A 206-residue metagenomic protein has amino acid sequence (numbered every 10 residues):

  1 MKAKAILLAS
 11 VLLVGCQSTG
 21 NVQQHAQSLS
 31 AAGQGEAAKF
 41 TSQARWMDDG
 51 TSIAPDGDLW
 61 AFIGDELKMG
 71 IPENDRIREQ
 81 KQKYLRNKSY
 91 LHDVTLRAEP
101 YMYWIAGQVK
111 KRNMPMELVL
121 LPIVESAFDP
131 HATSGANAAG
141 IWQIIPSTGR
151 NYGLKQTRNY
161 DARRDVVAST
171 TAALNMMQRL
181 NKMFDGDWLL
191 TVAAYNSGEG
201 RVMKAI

Functional and structural regions predicted by a protein language model:
K2-A9: Sec-dependent signal peptide recognition, specifically the positively charged N-region followed immediately by
K4, G15-N113, L118: An acidic, Gly/Ser/Thr/Pro-rich helix-cap/linker signature
V11-L13: Repetitive helical segments and hydrophobic/amphipathic motifs
K81-L91, F128-A138, Q143-L190, I206: Substrate-binding clefts and substrate-entry loops adjacent to catalytic sites of polymer-processing enzymes acting on
P100-W104, P122, Q143, L174-N175: A generic alpha-helix surface/boundary motif
Q108, L121, R179-L180: A generic secondary-structure signal
M114-H131, T191-S197: Short, functionally critical alpha-helical segments immediately adjacent to catalytic or ligand/cofactor-binding
V202: Pocket-lining segment of extracytoplasmic ligand-binding domains
